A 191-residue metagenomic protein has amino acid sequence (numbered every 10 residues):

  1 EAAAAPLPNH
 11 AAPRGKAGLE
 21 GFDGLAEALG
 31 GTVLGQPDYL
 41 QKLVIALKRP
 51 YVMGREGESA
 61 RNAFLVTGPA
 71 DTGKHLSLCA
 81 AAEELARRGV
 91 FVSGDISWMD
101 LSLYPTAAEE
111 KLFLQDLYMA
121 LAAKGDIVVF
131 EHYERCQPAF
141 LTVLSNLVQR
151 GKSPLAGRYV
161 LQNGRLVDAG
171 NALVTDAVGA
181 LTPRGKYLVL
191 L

Functional and structural regions predicted by a protein language model:
E1-E20: Extended, charged/polar low-complexity intrinsically disordered regions
L19-N62: Pre-Walker A (pre-P-loop) alpha-helix and adjacent loop at the N terminus of AAA/AAA+ ATPase modules, a conserved
T32, G54-E58, V66-A70, Y118-A120 (+1 more regions): Replace "in large, NTP-powered and nucleic-acid-processing enzymes" with "in large, NTP-powered factors and other
R55-W98, S145: Walker A/P-loop
E58-R61, T72, F91-V92, A122-K124 (+2 more regions): Short loop/turn elements that form and flank the Walker-type P-loop nucleotide-binding site in RecA-like NTPase cores
A60, A156-L191: AAA+/SF3 P-loop NTPase mechanochemical coupling elements
S77-L78, E110, A122-R165, Y187-L190: Conserved AAA+/SF3 P-loop NTPase catalytic/coupling segment centered on the Walker-B
S93-D126: Short glycine-rich substrate-engagement loop in P-loop NTPases that contacts/grips substrate
